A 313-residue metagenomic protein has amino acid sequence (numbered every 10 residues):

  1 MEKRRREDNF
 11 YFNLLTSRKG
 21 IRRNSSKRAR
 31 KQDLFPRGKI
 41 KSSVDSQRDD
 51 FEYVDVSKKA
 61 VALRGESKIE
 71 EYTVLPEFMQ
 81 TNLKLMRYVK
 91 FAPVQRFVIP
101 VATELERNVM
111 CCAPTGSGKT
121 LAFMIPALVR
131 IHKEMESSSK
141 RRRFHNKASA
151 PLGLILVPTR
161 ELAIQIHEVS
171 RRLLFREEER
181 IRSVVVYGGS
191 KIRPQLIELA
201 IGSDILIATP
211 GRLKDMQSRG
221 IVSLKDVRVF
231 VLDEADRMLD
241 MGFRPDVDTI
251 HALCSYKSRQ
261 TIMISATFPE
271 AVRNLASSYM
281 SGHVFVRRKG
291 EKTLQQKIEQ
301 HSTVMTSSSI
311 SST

Functional and structural regions predicted by a protein language model:
M1-P76, K147: Intrinsically disordered, low-complexity accessory regions that flank the conserved helicase/ATPase core of eukaryotic
A60-T313: SF2 DExD/H RNA helicase N-terminal ATP-binding lobe
